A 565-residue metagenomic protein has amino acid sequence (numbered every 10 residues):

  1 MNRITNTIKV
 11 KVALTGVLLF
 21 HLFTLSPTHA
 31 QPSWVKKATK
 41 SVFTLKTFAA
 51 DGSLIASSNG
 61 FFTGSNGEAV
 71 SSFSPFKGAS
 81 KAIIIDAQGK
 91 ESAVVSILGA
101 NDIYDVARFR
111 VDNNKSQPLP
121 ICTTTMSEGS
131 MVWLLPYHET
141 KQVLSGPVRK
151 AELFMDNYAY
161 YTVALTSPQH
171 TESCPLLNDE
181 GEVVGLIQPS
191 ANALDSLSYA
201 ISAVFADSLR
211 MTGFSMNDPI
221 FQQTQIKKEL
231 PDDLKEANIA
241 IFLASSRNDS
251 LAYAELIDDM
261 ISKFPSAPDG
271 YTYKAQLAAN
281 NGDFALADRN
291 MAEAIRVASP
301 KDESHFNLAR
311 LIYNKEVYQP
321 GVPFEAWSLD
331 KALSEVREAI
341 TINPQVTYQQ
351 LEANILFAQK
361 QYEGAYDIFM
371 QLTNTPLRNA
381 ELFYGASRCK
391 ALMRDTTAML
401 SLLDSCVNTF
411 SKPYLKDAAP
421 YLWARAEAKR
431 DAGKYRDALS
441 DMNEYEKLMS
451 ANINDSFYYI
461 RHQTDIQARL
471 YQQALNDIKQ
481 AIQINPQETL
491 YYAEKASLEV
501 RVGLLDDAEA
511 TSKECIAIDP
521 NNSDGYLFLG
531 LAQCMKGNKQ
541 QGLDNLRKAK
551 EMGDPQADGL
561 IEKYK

Functional and structural regions predicted by a protein language model:
A30-Q31, F48-S72, E91-V94, S173-P175: A conserved glycine-rich beta-strand in the N-terminal activation segment of trypsin-fold
Q31-W34, S116-E172, I187-Y199, L209: Flexible, gly/ser-rich surface segments that form the specificity/activation loops bordering the active-site cleft
P32-V35, L186-A252: C-terminal cap/linker of serine protease catalytic domains
G64-L144, N157-Y160: Conserved active-site neighborhood of the chymotrypsin/trypsin-like protease fold
K263, V297-A298, T341-I342, T375 (+5 more regions): Structural marker of alpha-solenoid helical repeat scaffolds
Y273, N307, L351, G385 (+5 more regions): Canonical tetratricopeptide repeat
N280, N314-Y318, A358, L392 (+4 more regions): Register position in tetratricopeptide repeats
